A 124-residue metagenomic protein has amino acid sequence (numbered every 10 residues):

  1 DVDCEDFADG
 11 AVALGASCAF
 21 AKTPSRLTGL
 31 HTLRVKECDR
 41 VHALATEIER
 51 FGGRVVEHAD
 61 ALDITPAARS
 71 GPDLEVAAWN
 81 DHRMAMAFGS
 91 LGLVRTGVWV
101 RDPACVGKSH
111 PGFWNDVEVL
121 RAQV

Functional and structural regions predicted by a protein language model:
D1-V124: Short, structured segments at the rim of ligand-binding sites
